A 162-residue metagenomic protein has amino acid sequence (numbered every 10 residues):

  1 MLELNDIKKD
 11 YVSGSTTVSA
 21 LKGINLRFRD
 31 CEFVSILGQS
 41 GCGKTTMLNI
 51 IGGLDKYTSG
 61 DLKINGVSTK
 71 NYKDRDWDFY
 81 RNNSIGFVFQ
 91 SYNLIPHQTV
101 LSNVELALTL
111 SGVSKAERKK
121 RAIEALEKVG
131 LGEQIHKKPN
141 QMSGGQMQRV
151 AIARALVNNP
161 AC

Functional and structural regions predicted by a protein language model:
L2-C162: ABC family nucleotide-binding domain
